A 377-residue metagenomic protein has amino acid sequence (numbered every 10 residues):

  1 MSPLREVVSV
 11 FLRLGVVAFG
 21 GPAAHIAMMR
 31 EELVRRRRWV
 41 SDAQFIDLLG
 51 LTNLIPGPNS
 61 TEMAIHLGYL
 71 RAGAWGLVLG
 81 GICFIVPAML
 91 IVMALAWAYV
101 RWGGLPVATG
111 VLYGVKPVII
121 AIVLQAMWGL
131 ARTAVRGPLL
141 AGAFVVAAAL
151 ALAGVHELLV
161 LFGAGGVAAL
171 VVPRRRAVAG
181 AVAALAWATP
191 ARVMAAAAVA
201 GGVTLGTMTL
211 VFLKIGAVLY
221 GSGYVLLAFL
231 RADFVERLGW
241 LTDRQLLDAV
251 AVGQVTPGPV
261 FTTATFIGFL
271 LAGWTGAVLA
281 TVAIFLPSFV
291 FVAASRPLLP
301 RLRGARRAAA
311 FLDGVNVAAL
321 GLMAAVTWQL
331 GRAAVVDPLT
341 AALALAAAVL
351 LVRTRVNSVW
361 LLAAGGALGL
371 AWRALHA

Functional and structural regions predicted by a protein language model:
M1-I55, H66-T256, V260-A377: Multi-pass membrane proteins that catalyze or facilitate reactions on polyprenyl-/lipid-phosphate substrates and their
N59-E62: Conserved beta-loop-alpha segment that forms the PLP phosphate-binding cup at the N-terminus of a helix
